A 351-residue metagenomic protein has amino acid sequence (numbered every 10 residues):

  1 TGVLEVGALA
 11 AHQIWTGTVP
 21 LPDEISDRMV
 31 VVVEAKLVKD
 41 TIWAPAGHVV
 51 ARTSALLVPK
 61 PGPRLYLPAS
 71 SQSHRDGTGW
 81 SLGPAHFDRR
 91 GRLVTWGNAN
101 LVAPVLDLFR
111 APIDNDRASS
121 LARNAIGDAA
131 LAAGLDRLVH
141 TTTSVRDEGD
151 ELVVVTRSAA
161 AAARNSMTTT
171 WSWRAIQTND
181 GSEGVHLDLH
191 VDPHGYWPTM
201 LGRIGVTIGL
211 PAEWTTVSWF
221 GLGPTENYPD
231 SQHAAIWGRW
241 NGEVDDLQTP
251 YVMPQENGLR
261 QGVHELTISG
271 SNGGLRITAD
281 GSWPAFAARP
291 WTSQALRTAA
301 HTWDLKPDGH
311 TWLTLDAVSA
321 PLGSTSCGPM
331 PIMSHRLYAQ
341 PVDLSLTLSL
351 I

Functional and structural regions predicted by a protein language model:
T1-W43: Intrinsically disordered, low-complexity Pro/Gly/Ser/Thr-rich segments with frequent PxxP/GP/PP motifs and embedded
I14, D40-L57: Local beta-strand/beta-hairpin segments that build beta-sheet-rich folds
P22-E24, T41, A55-I351: Beta-strand/loop-rich accessory regions of lumenal/periplasmic or secreted enzymes, predominantly carbohydrate-active
